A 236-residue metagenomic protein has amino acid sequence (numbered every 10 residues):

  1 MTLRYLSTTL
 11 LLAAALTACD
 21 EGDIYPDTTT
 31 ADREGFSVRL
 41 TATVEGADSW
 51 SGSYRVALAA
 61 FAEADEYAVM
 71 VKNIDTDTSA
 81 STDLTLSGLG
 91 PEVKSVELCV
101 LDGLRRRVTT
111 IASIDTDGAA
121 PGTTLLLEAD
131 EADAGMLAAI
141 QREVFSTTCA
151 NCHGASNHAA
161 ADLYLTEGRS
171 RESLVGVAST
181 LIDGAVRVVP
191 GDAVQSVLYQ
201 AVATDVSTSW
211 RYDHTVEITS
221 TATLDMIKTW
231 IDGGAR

Functional and structural regions predicted by a protein language model:
M1-A18: Sec-dependent bacterial lipoprotein signal peptides
C19-A80, L84, L89-R236: Aromatic- and Gly/Pro-enriched helix-to-coil junctions and flexible linker segments
